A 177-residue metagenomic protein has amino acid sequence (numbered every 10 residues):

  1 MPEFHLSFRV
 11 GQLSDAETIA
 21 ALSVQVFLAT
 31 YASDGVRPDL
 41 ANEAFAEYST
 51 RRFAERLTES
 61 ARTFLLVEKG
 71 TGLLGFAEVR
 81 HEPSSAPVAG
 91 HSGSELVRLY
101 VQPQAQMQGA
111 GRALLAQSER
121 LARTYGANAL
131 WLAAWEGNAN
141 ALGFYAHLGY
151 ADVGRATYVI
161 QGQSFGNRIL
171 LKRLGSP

Functional and structural regions predicted by a protein language model:
E3-L6, V10-A16, A20-D34, D39-Q106 (+5 more regions): Acetyl-CoA-dependent GNAT
S60, L142-G143: Canonical helix-turn-helix DNA-binding module
T63-L66, L132, R168: Hydrophobic beta-strand residues of extracellular immunoglobulin-like
L132-L142, V159-S164: Conserved beta-strand-loop-alpha-helix junction that forms the acyl-donor binding cleft
G149: Active-site-proximal glycine-rich helix-loop-beta segment
